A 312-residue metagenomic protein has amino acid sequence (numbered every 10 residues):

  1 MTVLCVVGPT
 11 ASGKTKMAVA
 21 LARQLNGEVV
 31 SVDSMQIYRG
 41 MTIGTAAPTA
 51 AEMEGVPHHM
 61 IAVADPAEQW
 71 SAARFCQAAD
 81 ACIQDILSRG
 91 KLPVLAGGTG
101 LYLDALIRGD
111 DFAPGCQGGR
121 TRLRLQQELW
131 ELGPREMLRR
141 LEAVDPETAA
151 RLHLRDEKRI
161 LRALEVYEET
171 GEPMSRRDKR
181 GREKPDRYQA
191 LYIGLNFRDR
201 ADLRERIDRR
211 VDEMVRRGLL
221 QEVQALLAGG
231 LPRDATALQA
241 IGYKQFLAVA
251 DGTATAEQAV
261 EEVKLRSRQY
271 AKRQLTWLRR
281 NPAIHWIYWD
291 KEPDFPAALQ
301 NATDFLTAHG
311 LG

Functional and structural regions predicted by a protein language model:
M1-G312: Phosphate/pyrophosphate-binding catalytic cores of soluble transferases and nucleic-acid-acting enzymes
